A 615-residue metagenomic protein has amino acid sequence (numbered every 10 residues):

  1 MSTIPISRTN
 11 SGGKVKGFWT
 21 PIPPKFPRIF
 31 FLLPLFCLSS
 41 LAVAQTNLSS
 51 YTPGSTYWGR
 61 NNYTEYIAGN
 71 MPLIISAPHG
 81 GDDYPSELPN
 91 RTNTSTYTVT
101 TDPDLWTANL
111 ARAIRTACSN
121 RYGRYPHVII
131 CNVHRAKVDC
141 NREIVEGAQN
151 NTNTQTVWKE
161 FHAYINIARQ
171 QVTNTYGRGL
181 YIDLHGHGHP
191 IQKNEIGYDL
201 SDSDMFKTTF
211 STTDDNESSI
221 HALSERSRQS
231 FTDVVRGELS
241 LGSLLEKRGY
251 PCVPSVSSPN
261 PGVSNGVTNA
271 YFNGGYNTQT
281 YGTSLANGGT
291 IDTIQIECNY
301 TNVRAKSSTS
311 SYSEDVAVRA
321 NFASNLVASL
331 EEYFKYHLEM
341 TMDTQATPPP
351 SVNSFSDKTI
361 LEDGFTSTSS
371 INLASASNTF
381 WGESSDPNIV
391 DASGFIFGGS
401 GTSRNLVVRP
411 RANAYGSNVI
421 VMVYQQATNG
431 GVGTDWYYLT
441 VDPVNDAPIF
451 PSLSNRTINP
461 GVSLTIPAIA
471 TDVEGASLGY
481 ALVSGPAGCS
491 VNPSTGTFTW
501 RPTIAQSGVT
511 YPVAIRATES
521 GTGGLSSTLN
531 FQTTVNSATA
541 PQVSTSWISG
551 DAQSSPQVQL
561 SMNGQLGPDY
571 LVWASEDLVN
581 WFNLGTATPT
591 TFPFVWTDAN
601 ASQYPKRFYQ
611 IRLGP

Functional and structural regions predicted by a protein language model:
Q45-T344: N-terminal catalytic or cofactor-binding beta/alpha core of small enzyme domains
T347-S351, N445-I449, C489, G496: Proline-centered linker/hinge motifs at extracellular inter-domain junctions
P348-S385, I389, R411, G433 (+3 more regions): Extracellular ectodomain surface segments
N388-R411, A487-T503: Strand-loop-strand motifs at the edges of beta-sheets in extracellular beta-sandwich domains
S417-V419, G431-Y437, Y511, G524-F531: Extracellular and select intracellular beta-sandwich modules with Ser/Thr-enriched, small-residue motifs on
Q425-G431, T518-L525: Short, solvent-exposed loop/turn segments at the edges of extracellular beta-sandwich modules
L439-N445, T533-S537: Interdomain boundary/hinge segments at the C-termini of tandem beta-sandwich modules
N536-P615: Short, composition-biased motifs enriched in small/polar/acidic residues
